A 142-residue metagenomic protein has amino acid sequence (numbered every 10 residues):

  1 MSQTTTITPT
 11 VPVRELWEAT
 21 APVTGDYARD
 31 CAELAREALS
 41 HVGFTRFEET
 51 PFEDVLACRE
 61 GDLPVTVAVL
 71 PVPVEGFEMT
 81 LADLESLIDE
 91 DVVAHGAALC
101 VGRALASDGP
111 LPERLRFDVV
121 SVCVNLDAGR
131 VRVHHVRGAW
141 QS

Functional and structural regions predicted by a protein language model:
S2-T50: Acidic-basic catalytic patches of nuclease active cores, encompassing PD-(D/E)XK and other metal-cofactor nuclease
F52-D54: Short acidic/glycine-enriched loop/turn segments that link adjacent beta-strands
L56-A57, C123: Conserved protein-kinase catalytic-loop segment immediately C-terminal to the catalytic Asp of the HRD motif
C58-G76: Active-site beta-strand-loop-beta-strand hairpin of nuclease catalytic cores that positions key catalytic residues
L63, E113, G129-R132: Residue-level signal for beta-strand positions within conserved beta-sheet cores that form or flank
P64-A68, R116, H135: Short hydrophobic-acidic sequence motifs that mark active-site Asp/Glu residues
L70-L126: Catalytic cores of nucleic-acid endonucleases
D118-S142: Short, low-complexity, polybasic intrinsically disordered segments
